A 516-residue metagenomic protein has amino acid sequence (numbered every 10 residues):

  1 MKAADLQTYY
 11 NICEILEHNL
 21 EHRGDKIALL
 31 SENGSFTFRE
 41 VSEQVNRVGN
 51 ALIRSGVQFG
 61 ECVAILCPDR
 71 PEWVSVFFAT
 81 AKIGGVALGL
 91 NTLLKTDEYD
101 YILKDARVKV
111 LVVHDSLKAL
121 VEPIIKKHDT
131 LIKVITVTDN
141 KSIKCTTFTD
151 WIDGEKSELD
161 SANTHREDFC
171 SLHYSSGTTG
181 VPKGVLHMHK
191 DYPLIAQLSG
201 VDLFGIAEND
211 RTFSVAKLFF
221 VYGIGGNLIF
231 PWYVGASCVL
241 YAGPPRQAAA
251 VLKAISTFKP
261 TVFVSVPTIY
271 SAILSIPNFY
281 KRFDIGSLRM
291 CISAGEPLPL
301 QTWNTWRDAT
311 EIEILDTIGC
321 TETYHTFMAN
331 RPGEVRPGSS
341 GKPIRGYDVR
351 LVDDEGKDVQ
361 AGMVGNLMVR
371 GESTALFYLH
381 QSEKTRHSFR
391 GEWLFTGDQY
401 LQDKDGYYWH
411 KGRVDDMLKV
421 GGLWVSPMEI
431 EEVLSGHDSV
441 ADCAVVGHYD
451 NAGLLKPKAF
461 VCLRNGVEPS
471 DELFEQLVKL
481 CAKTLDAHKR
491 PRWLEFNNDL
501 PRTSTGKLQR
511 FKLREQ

Functional and structural regions predicted by a protein language model:
A4, T8, E17, D25-R70 (+3 more regions): Conserved AMP-binding/adenylate-forming core of the ANL superfamily
G24-D25, E155-Y174, V181, G205-R211: Conserved pre-ATP/AMP-binding loop-to-beta segment of ANL
S42-V48, D153, S171, V185-A207 (+4 more regions): Conserved structural elements of the adenylate-forming
R54-S55, K82-D150, S256, L463-N465: Structural core segment of the AMP-binding/adenylate-forming
L94, D100, L111-V113, G371 (+6 more regions): AMP-binding/adenylate-forming catalytic core of the ANL superfamily
P193-S214, V221-T261, A272, I276: Conserved AMP-binding/adenylation subdomain of ANL enzymes
P260-S265, L274-R336, D348: Gly/Ser/Thr-rich phosphate-binding loop
K342-G346, K357-S388, L423-V425: Conserved ATP/PPi-binding loop(s) of AMP-dependent carboxylate-activating enzymes
